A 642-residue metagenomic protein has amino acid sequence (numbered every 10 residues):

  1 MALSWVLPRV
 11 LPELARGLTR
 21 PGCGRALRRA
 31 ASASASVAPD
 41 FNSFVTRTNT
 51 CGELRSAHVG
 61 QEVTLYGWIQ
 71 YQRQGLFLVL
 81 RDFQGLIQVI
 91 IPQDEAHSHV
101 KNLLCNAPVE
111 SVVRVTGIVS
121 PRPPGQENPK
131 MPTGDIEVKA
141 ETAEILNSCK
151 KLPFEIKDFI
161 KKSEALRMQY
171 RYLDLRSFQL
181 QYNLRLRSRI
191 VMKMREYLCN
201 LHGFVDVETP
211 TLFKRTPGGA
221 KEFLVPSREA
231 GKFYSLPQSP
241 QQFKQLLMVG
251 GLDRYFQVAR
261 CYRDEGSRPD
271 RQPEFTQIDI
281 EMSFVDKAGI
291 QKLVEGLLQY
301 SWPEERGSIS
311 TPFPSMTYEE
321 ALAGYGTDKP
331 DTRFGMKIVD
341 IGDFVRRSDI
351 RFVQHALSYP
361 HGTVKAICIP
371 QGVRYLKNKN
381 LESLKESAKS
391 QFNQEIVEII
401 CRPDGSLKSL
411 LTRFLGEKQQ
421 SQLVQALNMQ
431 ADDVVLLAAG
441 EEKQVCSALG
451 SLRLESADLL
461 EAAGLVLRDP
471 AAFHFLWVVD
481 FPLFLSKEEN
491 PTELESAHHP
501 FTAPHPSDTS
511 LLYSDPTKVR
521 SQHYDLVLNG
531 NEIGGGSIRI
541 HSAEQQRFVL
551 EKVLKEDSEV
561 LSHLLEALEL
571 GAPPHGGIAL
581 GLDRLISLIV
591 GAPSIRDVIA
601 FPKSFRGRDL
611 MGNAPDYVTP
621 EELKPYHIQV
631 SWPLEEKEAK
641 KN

Functional and structural regions predicted by a protein language model:
A2-N642: Class II aminoacyl-tRNA synthetase catalytic cores and aaRS-like
